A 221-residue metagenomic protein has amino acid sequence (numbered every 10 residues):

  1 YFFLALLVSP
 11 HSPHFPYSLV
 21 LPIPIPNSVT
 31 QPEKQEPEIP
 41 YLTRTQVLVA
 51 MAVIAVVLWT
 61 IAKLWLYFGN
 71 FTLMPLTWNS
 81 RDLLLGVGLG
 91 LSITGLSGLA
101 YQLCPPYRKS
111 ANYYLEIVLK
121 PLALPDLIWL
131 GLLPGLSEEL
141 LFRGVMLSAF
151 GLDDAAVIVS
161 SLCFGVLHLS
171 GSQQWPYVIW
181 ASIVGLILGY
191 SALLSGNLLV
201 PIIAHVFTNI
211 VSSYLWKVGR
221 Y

Functional and structural regions predicted by a protein language model:
Y1-P26: Low-complexity proline/serine/threonine-rich segments in eukaryotic and viral proteins
P22-Q31, Y67-F68: Cytoplasmic juxtamembrane interface segments
S28-V56: Cytosolic-side membrane-entry/anchor segment at the start of a transmembrane helix
E33-P40, G69-T72, G219-R220: Juxtamembrane/transmembrane-helix boundary motifs at the membrane-water interface
Y41-L42, Q46, L64-P134, S148: Juxtamembrane helix-loop-helix connectors linking adjacent transmembrane helices in multi-pass membrane enzymes
I54-L58, L89-S97, E138, L188 (+2 more regions): Alpha-helical transmembrane segments of multipass membrane proteins
L58, A62-L66, S97, Y101 (+3 more regions): Structural signal for membrane-spanning alpha-helices in multi-pass inner-membrane proteins, emphasizing helix cores
Y107, E116-Y221: Transmembrane helix-loop-helix hairpins at the membrane interface of multi-pass integral membrane proteins
